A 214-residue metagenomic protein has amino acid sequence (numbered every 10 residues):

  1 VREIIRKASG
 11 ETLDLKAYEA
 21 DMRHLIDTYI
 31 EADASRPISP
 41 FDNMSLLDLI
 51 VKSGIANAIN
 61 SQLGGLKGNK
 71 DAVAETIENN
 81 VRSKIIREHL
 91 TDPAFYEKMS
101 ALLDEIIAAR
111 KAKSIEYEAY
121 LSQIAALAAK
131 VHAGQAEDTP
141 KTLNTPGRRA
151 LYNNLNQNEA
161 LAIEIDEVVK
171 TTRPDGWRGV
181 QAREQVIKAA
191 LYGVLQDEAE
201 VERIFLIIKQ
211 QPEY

Functional and structural regions predicted by a protein language model:
V1-Y214: Catalytic cores and motor modules of nucleic-acid processing enzymes
